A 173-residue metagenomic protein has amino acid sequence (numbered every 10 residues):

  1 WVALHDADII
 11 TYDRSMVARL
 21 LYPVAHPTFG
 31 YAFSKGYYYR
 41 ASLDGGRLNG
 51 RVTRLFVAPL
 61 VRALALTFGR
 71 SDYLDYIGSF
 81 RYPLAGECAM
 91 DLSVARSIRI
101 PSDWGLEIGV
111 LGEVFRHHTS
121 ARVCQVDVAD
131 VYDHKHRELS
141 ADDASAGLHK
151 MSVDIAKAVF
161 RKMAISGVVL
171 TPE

Functional and structural regions predicted by a protein language model:
W1-Y12: Short beta-strand-to-loop acidic/aromatic patch adjacent to the donor-nucleotide binding site
D13-S42: Conserved donor-nucleotide/metal-binding helix-loop-beta segment in metal-dependent transferases, i.e., the alpha-helix
D44-R51, A65-E87: A recurrent flexible, glycine/aromatic-enriched loop bordering the glycosyltransferase active site that acts as
R54, C88, W104: Residues that recognize and position ribonucleotide moieties
V57-R62: Conserved Class I S-adenosyl-L-methionine
A89, S93-V94: Short, well-ordered alpha-helical scaffold segment located in the soluble/lumenal catalytic or ligand-binding core
R96-S102: Conserved nucleotide-sugar donor-binding catalytic segment
W104, I108-E173: C-terminal catalytic/acceptor-binding lobe
